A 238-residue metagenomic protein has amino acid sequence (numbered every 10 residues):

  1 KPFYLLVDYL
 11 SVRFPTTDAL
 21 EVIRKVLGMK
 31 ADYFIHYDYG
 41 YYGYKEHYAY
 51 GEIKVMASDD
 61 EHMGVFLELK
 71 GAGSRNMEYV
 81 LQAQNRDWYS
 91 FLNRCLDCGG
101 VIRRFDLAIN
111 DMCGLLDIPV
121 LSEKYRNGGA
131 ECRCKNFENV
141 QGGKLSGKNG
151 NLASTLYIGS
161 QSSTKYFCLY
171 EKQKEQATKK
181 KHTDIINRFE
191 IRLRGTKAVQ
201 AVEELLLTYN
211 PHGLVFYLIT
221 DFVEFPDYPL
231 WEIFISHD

Functional and structural regions predicted by a protein language model:
K1-D238: Structured, helix-rich domain cores that form ligand/interaction pockets
